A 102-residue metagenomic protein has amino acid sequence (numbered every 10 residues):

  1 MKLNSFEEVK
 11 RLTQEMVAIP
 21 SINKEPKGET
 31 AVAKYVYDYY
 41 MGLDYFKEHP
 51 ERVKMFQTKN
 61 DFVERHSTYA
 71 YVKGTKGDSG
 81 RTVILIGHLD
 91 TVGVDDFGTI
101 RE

Functional and structural regions predicted by a protein language model:
K2-E102: Acidic/His- and Gly-rich active-site-bordering loop/insert found across diverse amide/peptide-bond hydrolases
